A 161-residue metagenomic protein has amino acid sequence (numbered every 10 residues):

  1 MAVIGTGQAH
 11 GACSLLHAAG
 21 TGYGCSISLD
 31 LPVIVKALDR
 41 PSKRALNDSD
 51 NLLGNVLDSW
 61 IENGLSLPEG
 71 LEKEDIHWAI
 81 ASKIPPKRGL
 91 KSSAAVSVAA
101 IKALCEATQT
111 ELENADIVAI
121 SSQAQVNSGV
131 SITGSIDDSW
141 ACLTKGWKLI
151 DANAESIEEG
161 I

Functional and structural regions predicted by a protein language model:
M1-R88, K145-G146: ATP-binding N-lobe of GHMP and related small-molecule kinases
L67-K73, L104-Q123: Phosphate-handling active-site elements
P85-G89, A100, A124: Glycine/small-residue-rich loop that forms an oxyanion/phosphate-binding "nest" at active or ligand-binding sites
L90-N114, L143-K145: DPxDG-like acidic metal-binding loop motif
E113-I161: ATP-dependent small-molecule kinase catalytic core of the GHMP/sugar-kinase superfamily and closely related
